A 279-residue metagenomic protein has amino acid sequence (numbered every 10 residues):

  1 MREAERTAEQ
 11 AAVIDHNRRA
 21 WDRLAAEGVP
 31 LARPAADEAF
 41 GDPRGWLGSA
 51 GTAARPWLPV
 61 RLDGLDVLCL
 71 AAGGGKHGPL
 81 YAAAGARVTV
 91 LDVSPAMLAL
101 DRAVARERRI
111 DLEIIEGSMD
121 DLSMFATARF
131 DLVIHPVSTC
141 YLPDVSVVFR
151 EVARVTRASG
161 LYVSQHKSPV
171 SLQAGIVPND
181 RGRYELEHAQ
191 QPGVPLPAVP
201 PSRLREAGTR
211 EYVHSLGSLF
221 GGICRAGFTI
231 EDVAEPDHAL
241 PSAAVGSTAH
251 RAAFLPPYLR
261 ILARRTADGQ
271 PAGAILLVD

Functional and structural regions predicted by a protein language model:
M1-D63, K76-H77, M97, V104: Conserved class I S-adenosyl-L-methionine
L65-L122: Class I SAM-dependent methyltransferase SAM/SAH-binding core
D120-V133: A short acidic, Gly/Pro-enriched loop at the edge of an enzyme's catalytic core that lines a small-molecule cofactor
D131-S146: A short SAM/SAH-binding and catalytic strip from SAM-dependent methyltransferases
S146-L161: A short glycine-rich, Lys/Arg-flanked "PGG" loop and its adjoining helix->strand segment in the class I
L161-P197: Conserved class I S-adenosyl-L-methionine
T209-A234: Short alpha-helix
A226-F228, G246-D279: Core SAM-dependent methyltransferase catalytic element
